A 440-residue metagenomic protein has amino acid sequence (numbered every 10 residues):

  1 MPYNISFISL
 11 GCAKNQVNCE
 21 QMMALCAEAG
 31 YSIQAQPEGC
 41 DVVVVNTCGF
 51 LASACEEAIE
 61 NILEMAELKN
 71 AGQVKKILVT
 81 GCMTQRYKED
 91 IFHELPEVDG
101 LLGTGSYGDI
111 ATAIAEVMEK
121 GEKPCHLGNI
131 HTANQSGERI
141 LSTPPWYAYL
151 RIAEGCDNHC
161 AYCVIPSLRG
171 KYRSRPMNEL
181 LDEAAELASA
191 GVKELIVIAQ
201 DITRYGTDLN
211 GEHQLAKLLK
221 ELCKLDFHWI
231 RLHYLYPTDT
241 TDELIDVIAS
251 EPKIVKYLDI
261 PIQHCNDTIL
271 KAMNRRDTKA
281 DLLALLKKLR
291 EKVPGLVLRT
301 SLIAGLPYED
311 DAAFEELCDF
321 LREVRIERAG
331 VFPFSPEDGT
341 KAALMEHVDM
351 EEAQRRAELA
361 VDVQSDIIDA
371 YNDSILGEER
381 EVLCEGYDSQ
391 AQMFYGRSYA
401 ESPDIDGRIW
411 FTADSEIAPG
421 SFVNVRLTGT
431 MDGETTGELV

Functional and structural regions predicted by a protein language model:
M1-Y205, E243, L258, K279-E291 (+6 more regions): Proteins enriched for Cys/Gly/acidic motifs involved in redox and nucleic-acid/cofactor modification
I5, V42-V43, A148, L195 (+7 more regions): Conserved beta-strand core positions
I77-V79, R86, I91, S189-A312 (+1 more regions): Conserved SAM/AdoMet-binding glycine-rich loop
H93-D109, A216-F227, S250-V255, E316-R328 (+2 more regions): Structural recognition of alpha->loop->beta junctions
L95-P96, V117-K120, H213-L215, I248-S250 (+1 more regions): Short, hinge-like loop/turn segments at secondary-structure boundaries
C160, L180, V197, L232 (+7 more regions): Conserved, mostly hydrophobic/aromatic
K256-Y257, L270-K271, L282, P294-V297 (+6 more regions): Extended hydrophobic-aromatic, low-complexity segments
P336, L344-V440: Terminal RNA-binding accessory module
